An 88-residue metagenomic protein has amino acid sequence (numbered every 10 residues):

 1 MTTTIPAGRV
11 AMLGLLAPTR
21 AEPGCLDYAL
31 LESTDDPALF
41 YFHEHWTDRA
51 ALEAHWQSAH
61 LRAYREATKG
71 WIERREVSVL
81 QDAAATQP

Functional and structural regions predicted by a protein language model:
M1-T3, W46-T47: Structural beta->alpha junctions
T4-L26, H60: Short amphipathic alpha-helical segments
R9, W56, R65-T68: Short, flexible helix/strand-to-coil boundary loops that buttress conserved ligand/catalytic motifs in alpha/beta
G14, S58, G70-R74: A short linear boundary/processing microfeature
A29-W56: Short, well-ordered beta-strand segments in beta-rich or mixed alpha/beta enzyme and ligand-binding folds
L30-D36, Y64-P88: Glycine-rich beta-strand-turn "strand-cap" elements at beta-sheet edges
